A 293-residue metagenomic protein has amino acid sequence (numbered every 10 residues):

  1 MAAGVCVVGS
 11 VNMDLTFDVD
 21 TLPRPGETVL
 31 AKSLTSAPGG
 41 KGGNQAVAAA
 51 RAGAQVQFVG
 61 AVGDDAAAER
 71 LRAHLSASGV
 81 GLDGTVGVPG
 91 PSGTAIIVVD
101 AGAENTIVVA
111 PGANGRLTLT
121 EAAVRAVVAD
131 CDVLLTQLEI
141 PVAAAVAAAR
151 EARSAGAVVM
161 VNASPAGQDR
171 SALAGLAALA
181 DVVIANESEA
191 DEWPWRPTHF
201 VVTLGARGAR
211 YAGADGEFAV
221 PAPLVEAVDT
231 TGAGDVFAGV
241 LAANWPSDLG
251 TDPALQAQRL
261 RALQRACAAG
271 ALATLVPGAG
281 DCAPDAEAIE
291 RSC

Functional and structural regions predicted by a protein language model:
M1-A2, P194-C293: Conserved phosphate-binding/catalytic region of the ribokinase-like
M1-A61, A66-R70, A77, A227: Glycine-rich phosphate/adenosyl-contacting loop at the front of the ribokinase-like
V47, T94-V98, T106-I107, G208-A212: Short beta-strand scaffold segments in enzyme catalytic cores
A50-R51, R153, P246: Gly/Ala-rich phosphate-binding loop of Rossmann-like dinucleotide-binding domains, activating on the conserved
A61, G87-P89, I97-L138: Conserved phosphate-binding/catalytic loop of the ribokinase/pfkB sugar-kinase fold
H74-P89: A glycine-rich helix N-cap at a beta->alpha junction
D132-R196, A206-A209: Conserved beta-alpha-beta core of the PfkB/ribokinase-like small-molecule kinase fold
